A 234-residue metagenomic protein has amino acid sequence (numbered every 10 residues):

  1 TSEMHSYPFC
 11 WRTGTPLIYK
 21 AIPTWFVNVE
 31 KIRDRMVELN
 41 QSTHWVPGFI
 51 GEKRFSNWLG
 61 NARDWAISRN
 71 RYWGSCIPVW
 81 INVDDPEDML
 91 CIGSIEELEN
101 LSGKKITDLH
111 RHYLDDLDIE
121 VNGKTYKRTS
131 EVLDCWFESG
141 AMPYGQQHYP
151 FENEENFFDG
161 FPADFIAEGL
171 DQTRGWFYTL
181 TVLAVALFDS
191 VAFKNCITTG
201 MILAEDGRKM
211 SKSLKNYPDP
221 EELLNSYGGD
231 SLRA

Functional and structural regions predicted by a protein language model:
T1-A234: Structured secondary-structure scaffolds
